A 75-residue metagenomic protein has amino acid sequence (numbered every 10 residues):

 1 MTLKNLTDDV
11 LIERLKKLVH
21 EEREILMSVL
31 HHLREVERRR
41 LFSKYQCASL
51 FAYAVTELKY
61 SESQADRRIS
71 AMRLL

Functional and structural regions predicted by a protein language model:
M1-L58: N-terminal acidic-hydrophobic amphipathic loop/helix motif that frequently occurs adjacent to catalytic
C47-L75: Amphipathic alpha-helical "recognition" segments
